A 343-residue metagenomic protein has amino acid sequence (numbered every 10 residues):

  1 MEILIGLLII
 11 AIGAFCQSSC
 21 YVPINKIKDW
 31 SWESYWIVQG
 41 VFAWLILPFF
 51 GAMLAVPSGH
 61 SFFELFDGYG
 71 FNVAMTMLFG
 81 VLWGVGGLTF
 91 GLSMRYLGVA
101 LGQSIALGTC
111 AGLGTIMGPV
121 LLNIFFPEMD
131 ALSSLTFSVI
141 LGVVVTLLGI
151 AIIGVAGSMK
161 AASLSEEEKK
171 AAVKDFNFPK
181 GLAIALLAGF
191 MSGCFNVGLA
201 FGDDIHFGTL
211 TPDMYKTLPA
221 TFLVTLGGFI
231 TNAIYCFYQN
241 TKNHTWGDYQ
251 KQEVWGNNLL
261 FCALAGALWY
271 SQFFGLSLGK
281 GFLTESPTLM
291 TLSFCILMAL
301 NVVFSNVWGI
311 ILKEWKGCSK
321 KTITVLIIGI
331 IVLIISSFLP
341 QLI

Functional and structural regions predicted by a protein language model:
M1-I343: Polytopic alpha-helical membrane proteins, predominantly small-molecule transporters/carriers
